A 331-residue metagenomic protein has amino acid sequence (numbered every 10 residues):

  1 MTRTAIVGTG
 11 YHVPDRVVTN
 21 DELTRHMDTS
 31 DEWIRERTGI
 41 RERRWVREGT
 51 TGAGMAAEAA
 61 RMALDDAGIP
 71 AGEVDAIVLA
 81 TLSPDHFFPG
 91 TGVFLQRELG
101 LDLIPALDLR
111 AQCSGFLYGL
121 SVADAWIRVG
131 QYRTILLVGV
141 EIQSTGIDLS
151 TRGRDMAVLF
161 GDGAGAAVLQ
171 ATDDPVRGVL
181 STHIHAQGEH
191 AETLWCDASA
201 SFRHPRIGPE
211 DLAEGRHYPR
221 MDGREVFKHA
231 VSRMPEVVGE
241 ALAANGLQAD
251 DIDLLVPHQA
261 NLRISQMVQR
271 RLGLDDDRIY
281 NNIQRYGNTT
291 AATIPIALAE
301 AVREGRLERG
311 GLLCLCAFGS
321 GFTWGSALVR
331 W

Functional and structural regions predicted by a protein language model:
M1-E48, T151-K228, S232, E236 (+1 more regions): Condensing-enzyme catalytic core mediating Claisen C-C bond formation in acyl metabolism
I6-G8, I34, A63, V74-I77 (+9 more regions): Buried hydrophobic positions in well-ordered alpha/beta secondary-structure cores of metabolic enzymes
V7-G10, A80, R110, I135-E141 (+3 more regions): Short beta-strand segments
M27-E36, H86-G100, L137-G146, R206-D211 (+1 more regions): Acidic-glycine-rich active-site phosphate/pyrophosphate-binding loop
A53, A57-A60, L64, S83-P84 (+6 more regions): Claisen-condensing/thiolase-fold acyl-transfer catalytic domains that form or cleave C-C bonds in fatty acid
D66, P70-D102: Anion-binding (especially nucleotide phosphate/pyrophosphate-binding) glycine-rich loop and adjoining beta-alpha core
G72-A80, A249-H258: Short glycine-rich phosphate-binding loop at a beta-alpha junction
R128-A164: Flexible, glycine-rich active-site loops centered on histidine and acidic residues that chelate a metal or position
